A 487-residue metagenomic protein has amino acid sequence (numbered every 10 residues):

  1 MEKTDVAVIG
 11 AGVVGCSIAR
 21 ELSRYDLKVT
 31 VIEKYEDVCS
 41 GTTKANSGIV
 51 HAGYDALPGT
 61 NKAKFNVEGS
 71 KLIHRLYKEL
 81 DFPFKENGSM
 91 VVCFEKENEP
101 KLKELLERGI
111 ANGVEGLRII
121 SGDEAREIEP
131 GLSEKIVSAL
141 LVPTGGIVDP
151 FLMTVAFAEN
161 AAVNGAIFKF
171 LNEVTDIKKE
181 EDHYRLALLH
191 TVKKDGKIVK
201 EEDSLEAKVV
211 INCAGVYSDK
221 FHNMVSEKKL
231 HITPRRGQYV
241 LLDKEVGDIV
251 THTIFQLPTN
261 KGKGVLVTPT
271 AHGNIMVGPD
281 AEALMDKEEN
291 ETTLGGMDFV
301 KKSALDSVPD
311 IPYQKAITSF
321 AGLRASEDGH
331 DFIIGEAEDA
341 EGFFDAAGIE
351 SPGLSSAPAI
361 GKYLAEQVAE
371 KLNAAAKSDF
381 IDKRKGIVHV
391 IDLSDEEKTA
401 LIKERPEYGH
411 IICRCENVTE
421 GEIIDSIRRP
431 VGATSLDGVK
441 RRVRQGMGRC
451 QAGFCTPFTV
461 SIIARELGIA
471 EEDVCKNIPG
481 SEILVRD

Functional and structural regions predicted by a protein language model:
T4-T30: N-terminal Rossmann-like FAD-binding beta1-loop-alpha1 element of flavoenzymes
S17, I177-D182, L186-G278, E282-T293 (+2 more regions): Flavin-dependent oxidoreductases
R24-K44: Glycine-rich FAD pyrophosphate-binding loop
G48-I128, G264-V265: Dinucleotide-binding Rossmann-like beta1-alpha1 core, especially the glycine-rich loop that anchors the ADP
P83-V91, R126-N164, R185-A187, D280-K287 (+1 more regions): Helix-loop-beta segment of a Rossmann-like dinucleotide-binding subdomain
A162-V174: A conserved beta-strand/loop element that lines the FAD pocket in flavoprotein oxidoreductases
G262, A271-H272, E288-I411, V418-V431 (+2 more regions): C-terminal catalytic lobe of FAD-dependent flavoproteins
T419-P430, G453-E471: Iron-sulfur (Fe-S) cluster-binding segments and ferredoxin-like electron-carrier domains, especially [2Fe-2S]
